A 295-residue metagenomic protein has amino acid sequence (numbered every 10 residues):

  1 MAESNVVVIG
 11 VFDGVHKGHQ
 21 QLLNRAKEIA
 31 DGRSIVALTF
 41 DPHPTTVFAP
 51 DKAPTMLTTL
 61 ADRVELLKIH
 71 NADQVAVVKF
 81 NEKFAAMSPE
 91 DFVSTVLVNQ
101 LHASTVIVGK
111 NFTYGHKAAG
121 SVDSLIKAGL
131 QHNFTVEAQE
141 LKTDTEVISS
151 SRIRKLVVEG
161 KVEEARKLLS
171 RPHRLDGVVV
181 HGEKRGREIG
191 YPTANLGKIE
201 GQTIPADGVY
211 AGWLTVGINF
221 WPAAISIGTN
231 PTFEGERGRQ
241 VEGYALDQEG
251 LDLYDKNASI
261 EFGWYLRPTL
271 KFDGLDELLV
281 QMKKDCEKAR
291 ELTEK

Functional and structural regions predicted by a protein language model:
M1, E82-A85, K142-V147: A short acidic, often aromatic-flanked loop/helix-cap motif at beta-alpha or helix-coil junctions that lines enzyme
A2-T59, E65: N-terminal catalytic cores of NTP/NDP-binding nucleotidyl/phosphoryl-transfer enzymes
H16, L67, V106, A165 (+2 more regions): Residue-level signal for inorganic ion chemistry
T46-H132: N-terminal Rossmann-like or analogous alpha/beta NTP/dinucleotide-binding catalytic cores that position adenine
G129-T229: Glycine-rich, Lys/Arg-enriched anion-binding loops that position phosphate/diphosphate groups for phosphoryl
G182-K295: Phosphate/ribose-recognition catalytic cores of enzymes acting on nucleotide-derived substrates
